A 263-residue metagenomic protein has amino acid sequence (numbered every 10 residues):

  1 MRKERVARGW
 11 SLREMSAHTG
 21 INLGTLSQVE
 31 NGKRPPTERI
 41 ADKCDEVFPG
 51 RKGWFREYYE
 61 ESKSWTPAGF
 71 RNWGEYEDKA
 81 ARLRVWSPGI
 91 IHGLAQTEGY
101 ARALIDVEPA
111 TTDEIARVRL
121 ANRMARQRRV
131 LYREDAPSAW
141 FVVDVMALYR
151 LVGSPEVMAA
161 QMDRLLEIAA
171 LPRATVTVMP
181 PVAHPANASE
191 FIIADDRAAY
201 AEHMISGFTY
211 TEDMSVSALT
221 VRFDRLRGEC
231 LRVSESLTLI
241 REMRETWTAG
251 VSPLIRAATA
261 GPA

Functional and structural regions predicted by a protein language model:
M1-S62: Basic, Lys/Arg-rich alpha-helical nucleic-acid-recognition elements, primarily the DNA-binding modules of transcription
K3-A7, H18-I21, P67-A68, H92-L94 (+1 more regions): Short acidic/polar alpha-helix capping motifs at helix-coil junctions
T25-L26, E75-Y76, A147-R150: A short, structure-level motif marking secondary-structure boundaries and short turns
L26, T66, S189-E190: Short secondary-structure transition/capping segments
E30, E77, E202: Acidic-residue sensor for enzyme active/binding pockets
W54-W86: Short, charged recognition helix plus adjacent turn of helix-turn-helix-like nucleic-acid-binding domains
R82, W86-A263: Hydrophobic protein-protein interaction segments
